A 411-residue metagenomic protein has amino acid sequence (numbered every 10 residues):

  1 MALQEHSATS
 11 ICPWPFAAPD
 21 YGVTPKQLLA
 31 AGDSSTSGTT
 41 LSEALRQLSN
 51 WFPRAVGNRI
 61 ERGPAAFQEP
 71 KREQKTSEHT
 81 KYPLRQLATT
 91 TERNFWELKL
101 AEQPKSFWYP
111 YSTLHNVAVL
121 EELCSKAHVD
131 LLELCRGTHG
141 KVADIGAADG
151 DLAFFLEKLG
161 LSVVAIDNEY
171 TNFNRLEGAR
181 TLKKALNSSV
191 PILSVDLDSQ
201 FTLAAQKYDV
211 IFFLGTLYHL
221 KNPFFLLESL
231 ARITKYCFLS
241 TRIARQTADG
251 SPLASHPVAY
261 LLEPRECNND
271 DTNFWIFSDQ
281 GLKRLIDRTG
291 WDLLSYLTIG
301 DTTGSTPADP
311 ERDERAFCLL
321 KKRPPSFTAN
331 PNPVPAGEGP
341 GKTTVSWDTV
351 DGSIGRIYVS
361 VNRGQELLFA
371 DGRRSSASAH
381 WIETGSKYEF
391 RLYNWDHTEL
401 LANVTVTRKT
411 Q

Functional and structural regions predicted by a protein language model:
Q4, G178-A179, S278, L282: Generic structural signal for hydrophobic residues
C12-F16, G22-T24, L28, G32 (+4 more regions): Conserved N-terminal segment of class I S-adenosyl-L-methionine
R136-T138, A165-D167, F212, E266-N269 (+1 more regions): A short, structure-level motif marking secondary-structure boundaries and short turns
N172, Q246, T302-S305, E366 (+1 more regions): Flexible, glycine-rich phosphate/dinucleotide-binding loops and adjacent beta-alpha linkers at cofactor/substrate
Q200-T202, F212-F213, K221-R323: S-adenosyl-L-methionine-dependent methyltransferase catalytic module, highlighting the catalytic core
T216: Hydrophobic adenine-recognition pocket in adenosine-nucleotide-binding enzymes
P324-Q411: Extended, solvent-exposed regions of the mature portions of secreted/cell-surface glycoproteins
